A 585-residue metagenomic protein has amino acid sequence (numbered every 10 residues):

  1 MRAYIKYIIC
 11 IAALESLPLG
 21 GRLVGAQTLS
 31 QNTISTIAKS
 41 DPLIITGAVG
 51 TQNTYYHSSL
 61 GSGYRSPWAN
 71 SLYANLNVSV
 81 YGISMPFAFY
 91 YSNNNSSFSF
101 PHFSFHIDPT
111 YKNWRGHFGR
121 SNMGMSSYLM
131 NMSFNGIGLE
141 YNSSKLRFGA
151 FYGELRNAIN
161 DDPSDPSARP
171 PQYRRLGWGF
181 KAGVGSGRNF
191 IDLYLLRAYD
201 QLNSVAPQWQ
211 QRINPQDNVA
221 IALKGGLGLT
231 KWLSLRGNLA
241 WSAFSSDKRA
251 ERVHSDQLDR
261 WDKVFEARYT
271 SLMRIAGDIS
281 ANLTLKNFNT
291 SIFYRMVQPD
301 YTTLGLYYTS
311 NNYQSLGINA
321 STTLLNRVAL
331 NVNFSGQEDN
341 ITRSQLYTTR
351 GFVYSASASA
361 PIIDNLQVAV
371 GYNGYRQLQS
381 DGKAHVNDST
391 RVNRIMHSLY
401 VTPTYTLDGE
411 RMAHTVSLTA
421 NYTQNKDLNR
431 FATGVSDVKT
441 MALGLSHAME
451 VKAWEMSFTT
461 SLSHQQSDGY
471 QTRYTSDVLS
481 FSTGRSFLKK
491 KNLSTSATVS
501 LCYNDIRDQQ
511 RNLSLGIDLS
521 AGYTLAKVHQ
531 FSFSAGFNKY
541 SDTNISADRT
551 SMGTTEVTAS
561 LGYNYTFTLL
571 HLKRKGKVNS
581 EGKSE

Functional and structural regions predicted by a protein language model:
M1-I37, N564-E585: Cleavable N-terminal export/targeting peptides
L29-S62, S66-W68, V78-F87, P109-G116 (+3 more regions): Transmembrane beta-strand segments of Gram-negative outer membrane beta-barrel proteins
G61-Y73, F100, A182, I191-R197 (+2 more regions): Exposed, low-structure sequence patches enriched in small/polar residues
R65-L72, V80-M85, S97-F103, K112-N113 (+5 more regions): Outer-membrane beta-barrel translocator/receptor signature
V78-G82, F89-N93, N122, L239-W241 (+2 more regions): Short glycine-rich, polar/acidic loop-and-turn segments at beta strand-coil junctions
A88-L155, K286-N289, M296-P299: Outer membrane beta-barrel
M123-Y128, R169-P171, Q208-Q216, A267-Y269: Outer-membrane beta-barrel proteins
Y152, N157, D161-P207, P215-D217: Hydrophobic, small-residue-rich alpha-helical packing segments that form membrane-like cores
